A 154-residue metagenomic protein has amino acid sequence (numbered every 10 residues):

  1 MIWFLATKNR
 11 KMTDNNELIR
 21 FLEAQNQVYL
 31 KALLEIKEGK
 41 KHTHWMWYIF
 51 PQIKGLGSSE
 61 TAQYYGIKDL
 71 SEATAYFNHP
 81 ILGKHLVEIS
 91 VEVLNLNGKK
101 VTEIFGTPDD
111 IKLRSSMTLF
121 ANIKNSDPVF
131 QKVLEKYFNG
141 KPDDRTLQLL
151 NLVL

Functional and structural regions predicted by a protein language model:
D14-K31: Short, conserved active-site entrance elements at the starts or edges of catalytic domains
E35-L70: Hydrophobic/aromatic-rich, well-ordered segments within soluble, folded domains that form packed cores
G66-H85, D144, V153: C-terminal end-helix/capping segment
A75-K124: Mid-chain, well-packed structural core segment of small domains
S126-L154: Charged phosphate-binding loop/patch that engages nucleotide di/tri-phosphates or the phosphate backbone of nucleic
